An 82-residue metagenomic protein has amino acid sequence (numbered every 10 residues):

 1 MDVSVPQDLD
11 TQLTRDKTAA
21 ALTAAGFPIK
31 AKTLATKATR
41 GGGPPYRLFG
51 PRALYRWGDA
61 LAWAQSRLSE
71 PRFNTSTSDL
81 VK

Functional and structural regions predicted by a protein language model:
M1-T33, S66: Polyanion-binding surface elements
K17, D59-A60: Short, well-ordered alpha-helical scaffold segment located in the soluble/lumenal catalytic or ligand-binding core
A21-W57, E70, T75-K82: Major-groove DNA-recognition helix of helix-turn-helix-type DNA-binding domains
L61-Q65: Short, charged/polar, Gly/Pro-enriched secondary-structure boundary elements
